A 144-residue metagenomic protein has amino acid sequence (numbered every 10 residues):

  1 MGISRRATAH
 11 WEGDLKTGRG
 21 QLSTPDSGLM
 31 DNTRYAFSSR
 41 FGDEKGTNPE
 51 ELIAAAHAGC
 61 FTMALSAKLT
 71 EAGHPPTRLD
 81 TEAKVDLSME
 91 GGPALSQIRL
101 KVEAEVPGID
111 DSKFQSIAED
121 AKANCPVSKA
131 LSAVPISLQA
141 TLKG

Functional and structural regions predicted by a protein language model:
M1-A55, T62-G144: Extended beta-strand/beta-hairpin segments
